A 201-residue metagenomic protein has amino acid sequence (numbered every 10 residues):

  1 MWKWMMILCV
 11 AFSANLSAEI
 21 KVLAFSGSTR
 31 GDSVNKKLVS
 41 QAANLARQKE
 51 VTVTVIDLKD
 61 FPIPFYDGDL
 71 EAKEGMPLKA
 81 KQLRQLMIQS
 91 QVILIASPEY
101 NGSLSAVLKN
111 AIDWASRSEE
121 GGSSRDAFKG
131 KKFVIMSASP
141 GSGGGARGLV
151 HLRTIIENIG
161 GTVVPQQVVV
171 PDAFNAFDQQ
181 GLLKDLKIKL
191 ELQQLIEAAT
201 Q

Functional and structural regions predicted by a protein language model:
M1-I7: Sec-dependent signal peptide recognition, specifically the positively charged N-region followed immediately by
E19-K21, T162-Q201: Glycine-rich phosphate/pyrophosphate-binding loop and the adjoining helix
E19-K49: N-terminal beta1-alpha1 ligand-phosphate binding loop
V51-F61: A short beta-strand-loop structural module common to alpha/beta enzyme folds
K59-G75, A176-Q180: N-terminal beta-loop-helix "entrance" segment that forms/cooperates in small-molecule cofactor or anionic ligand
G75-I159: Helix-loop-strand module that forms the ligand-binding subsite of alpha/beta enzymes
